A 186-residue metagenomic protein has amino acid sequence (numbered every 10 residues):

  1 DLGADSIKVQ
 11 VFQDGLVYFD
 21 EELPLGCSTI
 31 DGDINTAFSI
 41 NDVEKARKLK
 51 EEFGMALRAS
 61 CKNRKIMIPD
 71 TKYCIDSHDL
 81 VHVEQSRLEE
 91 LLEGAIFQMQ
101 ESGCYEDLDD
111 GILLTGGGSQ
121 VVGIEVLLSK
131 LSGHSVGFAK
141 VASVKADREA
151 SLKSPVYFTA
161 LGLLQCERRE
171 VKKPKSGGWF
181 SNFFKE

Functional and structural regions predicted by a protein language model:
D1: Short glycine-aspartate micro-motif
A4-K8: Short acidic, Gly/Ser-rich segments with clustered Asp/Glu that frequently serve as metal-coordination loops in enzyme
Q10-L25, T29-K45, E51, M55-E186: Helical "lid/coupling" subdomains associated with nucleotide-phosphate turnover
